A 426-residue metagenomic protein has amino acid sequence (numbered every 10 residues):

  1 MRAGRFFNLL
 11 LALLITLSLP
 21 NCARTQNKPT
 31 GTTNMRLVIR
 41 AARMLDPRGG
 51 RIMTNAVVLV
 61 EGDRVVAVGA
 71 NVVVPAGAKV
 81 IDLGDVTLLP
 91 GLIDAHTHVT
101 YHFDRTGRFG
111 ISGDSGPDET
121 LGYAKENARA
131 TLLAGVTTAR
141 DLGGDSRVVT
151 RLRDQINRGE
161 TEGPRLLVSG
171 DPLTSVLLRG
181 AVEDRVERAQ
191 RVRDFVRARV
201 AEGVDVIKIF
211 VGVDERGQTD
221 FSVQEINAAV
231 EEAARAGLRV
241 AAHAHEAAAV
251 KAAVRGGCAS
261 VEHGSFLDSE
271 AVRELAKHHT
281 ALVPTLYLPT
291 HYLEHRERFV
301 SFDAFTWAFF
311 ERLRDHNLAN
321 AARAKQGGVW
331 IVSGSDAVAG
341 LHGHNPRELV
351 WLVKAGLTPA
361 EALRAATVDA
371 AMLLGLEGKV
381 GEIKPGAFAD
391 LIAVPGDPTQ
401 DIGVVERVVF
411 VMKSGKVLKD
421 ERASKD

Functional and structural regions predicted by a protein language model:
N8-S18: Bacterial N-terminal signal peptides
R24, K28-G31, M44, G49-L89: Histidine-rich, glycine-flanked metal-binding segment
V86-E160, R179, Q224, A248-A249 (+1 more regions): Metal-associated gating/positioning segment near the N- to mid-region
T120-A128, D184-R199, H245-A249: Short, acidic/polar
Y123-V148, G163-P172, E202-E215, R239 (+2 more regions): Divalent metal-dependent hydrolysis catalytic cores, especially in the metallo-beta-lactamase
V176, F210-D315, A337-A339, G356-A360 (+3 more regions): Active-site core of metal-dependent hydrolases
L177-N227: Active-site gating/metal-coordination segments in enzymes
R235, R312-P398: His/Asp/Glu-enriched, well-ordered alpha-helical/loop segment that forms or immediately abuts the divalent-metal
